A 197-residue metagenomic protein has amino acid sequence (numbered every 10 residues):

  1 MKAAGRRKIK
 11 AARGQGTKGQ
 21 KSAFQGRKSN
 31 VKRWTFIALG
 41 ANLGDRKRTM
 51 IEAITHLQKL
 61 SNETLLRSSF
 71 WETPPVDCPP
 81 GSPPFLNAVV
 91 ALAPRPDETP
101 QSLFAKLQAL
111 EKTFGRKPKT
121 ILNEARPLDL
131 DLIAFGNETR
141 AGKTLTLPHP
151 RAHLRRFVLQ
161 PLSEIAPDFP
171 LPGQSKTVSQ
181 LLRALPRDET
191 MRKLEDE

Functional and structural regions predicted by a protein language model:
M1-V31: Short, basic, low-complexity termini and linkers enriched in Ser/Thr/Gly/Pro that act as targeting/leader peptides
A23, R27, L60, L185-D188 (+1 more regions): Low-complexity, intrinsically disordered/propeptide-like segments
R27-L39, L43-P127, G136-N137: Nucleotide and nucleotide-moiety/phosphate-recognizing core
V76-F85, P100-E197: Flexible, gly/pro- and Lys/Arg-enriched active-site loops
